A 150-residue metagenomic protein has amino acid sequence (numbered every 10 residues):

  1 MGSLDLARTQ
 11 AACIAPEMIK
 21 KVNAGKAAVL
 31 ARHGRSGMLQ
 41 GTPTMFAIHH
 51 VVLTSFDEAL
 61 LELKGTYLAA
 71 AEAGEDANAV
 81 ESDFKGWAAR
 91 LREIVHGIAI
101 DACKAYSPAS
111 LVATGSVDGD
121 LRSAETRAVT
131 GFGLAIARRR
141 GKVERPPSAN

Functional and structural regions predicted by a protein language model:
M1-K20, A99-N150: Defense-system signaling and execution modules centered on TIR/cGAS-STING-like, death/scaffold domains and their
S3-E72, D76-G97, D101: Glycine-/small-residue-biased sites that favor an extended, beta-strand-like backbone and mark sterically tight motif
